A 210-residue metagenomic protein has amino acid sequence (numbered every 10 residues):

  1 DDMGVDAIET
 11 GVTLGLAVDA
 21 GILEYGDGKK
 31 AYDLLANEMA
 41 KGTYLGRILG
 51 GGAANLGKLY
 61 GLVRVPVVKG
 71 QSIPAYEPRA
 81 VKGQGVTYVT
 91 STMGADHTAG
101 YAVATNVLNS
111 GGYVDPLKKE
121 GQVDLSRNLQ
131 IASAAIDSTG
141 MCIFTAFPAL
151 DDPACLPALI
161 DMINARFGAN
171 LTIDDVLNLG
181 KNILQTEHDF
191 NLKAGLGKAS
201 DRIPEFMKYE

Functional and structural regions predicted by a protein language model:
D1-E210: Extended C-terminal regions of large enzymes
